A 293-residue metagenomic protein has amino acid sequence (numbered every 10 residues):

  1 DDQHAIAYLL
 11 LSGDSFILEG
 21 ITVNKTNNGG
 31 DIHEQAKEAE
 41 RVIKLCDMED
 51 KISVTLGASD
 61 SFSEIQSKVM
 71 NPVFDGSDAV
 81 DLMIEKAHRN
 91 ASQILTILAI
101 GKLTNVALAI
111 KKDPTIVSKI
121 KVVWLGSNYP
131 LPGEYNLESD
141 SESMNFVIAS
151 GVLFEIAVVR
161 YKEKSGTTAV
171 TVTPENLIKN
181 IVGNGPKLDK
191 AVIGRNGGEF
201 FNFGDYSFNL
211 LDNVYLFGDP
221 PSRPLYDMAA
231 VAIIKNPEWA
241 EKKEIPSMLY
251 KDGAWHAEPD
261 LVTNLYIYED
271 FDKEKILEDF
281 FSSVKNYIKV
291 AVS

Functional and structural regions predicted by a protein language model:
D1-S293: N-terminal acidic, glycine/proline-rich low-complexity segments
